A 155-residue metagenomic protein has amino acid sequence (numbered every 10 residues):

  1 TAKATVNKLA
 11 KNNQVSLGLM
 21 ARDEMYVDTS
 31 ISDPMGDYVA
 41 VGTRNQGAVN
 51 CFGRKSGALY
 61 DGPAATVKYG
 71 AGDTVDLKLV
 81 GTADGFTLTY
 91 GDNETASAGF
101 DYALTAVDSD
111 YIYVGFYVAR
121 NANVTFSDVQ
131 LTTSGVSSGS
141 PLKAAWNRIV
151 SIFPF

Functional and structural regions predicted by a protein language model:
T1-F155: Extracellular glycan-recognition regions
